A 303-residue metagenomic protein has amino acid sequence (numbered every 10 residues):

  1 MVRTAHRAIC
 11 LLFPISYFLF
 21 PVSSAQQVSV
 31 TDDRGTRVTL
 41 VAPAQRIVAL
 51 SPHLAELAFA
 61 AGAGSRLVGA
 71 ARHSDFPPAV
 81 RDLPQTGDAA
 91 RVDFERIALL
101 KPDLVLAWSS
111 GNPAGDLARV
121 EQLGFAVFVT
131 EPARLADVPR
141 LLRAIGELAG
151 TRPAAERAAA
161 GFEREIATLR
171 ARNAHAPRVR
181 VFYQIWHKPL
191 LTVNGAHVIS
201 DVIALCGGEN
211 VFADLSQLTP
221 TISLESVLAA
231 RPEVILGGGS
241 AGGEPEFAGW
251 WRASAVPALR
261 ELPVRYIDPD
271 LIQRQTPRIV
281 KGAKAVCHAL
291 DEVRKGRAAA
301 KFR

Functional and structural regions predicted by a protein language model:
A8-P21: Bacterial N-terminal signal peptides
S23-R46: N-terminal hydrophobic or amphipathic helices and topogenic motifs
T31-G35, T86-E95, G111, L215-L224: Short helix-initiation/N-cap motifs at beta->coil->alpha
T36-R37, D103-L104, W108, A114-L191 (+2 more regions): Extracytoplasmic substrate-binding proteins
Q45-L100, L104-G111, D116, V211 (+1 more regions): A short, structured surface patch at a secondary-structure boundary
A71, G195-T219, G239, R265-Y266: His/Asp/Glu-enriched short active-site or ligand-binding loop at hydrolase and phosphoryl-transfer sites
F94-K101, L123, I222-R231: Short helices/loops that flank or line small-molecule/ion binding pockets
G111-Q122, V234-W250: A ligand-binding cleft/hinge motif common to bilobed small-molecule-binding domains
